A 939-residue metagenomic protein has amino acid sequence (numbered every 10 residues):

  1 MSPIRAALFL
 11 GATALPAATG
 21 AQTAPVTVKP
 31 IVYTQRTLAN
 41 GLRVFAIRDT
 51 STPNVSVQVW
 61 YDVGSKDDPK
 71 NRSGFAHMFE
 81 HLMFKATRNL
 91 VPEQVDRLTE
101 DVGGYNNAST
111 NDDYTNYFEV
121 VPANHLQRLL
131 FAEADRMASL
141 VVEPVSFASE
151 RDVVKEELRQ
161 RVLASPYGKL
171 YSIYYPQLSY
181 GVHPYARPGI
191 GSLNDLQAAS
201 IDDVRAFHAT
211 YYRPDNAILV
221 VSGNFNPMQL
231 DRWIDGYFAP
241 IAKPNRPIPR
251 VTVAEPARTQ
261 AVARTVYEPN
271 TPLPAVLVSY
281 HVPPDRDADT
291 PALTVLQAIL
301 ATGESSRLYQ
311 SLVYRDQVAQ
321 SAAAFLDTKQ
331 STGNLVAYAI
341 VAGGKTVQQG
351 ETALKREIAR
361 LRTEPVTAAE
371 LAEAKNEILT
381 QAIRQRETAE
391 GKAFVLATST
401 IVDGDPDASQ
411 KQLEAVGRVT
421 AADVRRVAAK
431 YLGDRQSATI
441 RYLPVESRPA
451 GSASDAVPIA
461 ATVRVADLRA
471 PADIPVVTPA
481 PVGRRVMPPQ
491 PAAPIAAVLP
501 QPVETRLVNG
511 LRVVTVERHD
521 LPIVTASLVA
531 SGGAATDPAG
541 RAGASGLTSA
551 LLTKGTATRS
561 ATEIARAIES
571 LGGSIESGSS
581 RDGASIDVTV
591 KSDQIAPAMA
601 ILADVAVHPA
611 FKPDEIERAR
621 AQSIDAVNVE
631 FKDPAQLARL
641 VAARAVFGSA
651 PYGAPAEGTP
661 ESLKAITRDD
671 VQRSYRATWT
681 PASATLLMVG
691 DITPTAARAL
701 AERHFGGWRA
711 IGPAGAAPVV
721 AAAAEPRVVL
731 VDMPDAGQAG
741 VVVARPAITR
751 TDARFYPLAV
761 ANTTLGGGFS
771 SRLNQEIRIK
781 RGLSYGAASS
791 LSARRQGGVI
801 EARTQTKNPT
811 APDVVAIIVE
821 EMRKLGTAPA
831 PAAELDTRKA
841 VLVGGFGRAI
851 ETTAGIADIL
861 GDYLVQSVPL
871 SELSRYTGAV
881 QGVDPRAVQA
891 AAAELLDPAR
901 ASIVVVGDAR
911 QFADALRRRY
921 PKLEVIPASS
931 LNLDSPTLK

Functional and structural regions predicted by a protein language model:
R5-A17: Bacterial N-terminal signal peptides
A18-F45, N226-E268, A275, Q310 (+6 more regions): Proteolytic maturation boundary segments
F45-I47, T52-M78, P92-M137, P166-N194 (+15 more regions): M16 family metallopeptidases and their MPP-like homologs
F75-M83, L296, L547-T548, A761: Active-site His/Glu-centered metal-binding helix of metallohydrolases
D135-P144, Y237-N245, R356-V366, D604-F611 (+3 more regions): A common structural junction motif
K155-R161, V253-Y267, N376-Q385, V590 (+3 more regions): Short, conserved secondary-structure transition motifs
H208, E576, Y675: Conserved, carboxylate-rich catalytic/transport cores that coordinate ions
